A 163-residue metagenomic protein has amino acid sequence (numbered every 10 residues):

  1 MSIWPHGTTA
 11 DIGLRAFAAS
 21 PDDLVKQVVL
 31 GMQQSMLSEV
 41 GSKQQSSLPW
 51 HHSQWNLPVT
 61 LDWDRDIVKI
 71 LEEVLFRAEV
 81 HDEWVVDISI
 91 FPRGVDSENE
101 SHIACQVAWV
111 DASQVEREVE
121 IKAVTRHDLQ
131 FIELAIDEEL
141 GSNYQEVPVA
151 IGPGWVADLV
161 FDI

Functional and structural regions predicted by a protein language model:
M1-I163: Intrinsically disordered, low-complexity regions
